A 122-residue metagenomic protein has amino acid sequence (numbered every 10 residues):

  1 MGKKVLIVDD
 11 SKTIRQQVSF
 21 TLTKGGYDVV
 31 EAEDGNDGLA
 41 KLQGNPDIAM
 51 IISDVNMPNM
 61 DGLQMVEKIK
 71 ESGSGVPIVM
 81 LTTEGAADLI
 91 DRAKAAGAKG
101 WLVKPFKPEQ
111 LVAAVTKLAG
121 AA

Functional and structural regions predicted by a protein language model:
Q16-K24: Charged docking surfaces used in two-component/phosphorelay signaling
G26-E33, K41: Short hydrophobic/Thr-rich beta-strand motif most characteristic of the beta2 strand and flanking loop of CheY-like
D34-D37, D61-Q64: Acidic catalytic/metal-coordinating carboxylates
P46-I52: Active-site beta3 strand of CheY-like receiver
M57: Receiver (REC) domain active-site loop signature in two-component systems and cognate sites in sensor histidine kinases
Q64, G85-G100, A113: Alpha4 helix (beta4-alpha4-beta5 surface) of REC/receiver domains from two-component response regulators
K104: A Lys-centered signature of the CheY-like receiver
